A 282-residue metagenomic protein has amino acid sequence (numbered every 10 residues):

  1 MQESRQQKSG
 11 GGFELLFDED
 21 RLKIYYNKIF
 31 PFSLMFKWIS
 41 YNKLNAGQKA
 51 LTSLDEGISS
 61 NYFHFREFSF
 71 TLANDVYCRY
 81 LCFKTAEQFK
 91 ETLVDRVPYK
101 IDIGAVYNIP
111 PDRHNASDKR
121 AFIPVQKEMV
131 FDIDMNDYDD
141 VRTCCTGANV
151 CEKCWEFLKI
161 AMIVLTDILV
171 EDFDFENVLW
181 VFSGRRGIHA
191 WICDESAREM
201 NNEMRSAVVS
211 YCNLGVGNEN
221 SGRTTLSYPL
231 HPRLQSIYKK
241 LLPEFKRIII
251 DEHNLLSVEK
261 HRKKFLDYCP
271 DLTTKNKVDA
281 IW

Functional and structural regions predicted by a protein language model:
Q2-S183, E195-N202, A207-V209, L214-W282: Signature for HUH/AEP ssDNA processing cores
I188-E195: A short beta-strand motif that forms the metal-chelation/ATP-contact edge of phosphoryl-transfer active sites
